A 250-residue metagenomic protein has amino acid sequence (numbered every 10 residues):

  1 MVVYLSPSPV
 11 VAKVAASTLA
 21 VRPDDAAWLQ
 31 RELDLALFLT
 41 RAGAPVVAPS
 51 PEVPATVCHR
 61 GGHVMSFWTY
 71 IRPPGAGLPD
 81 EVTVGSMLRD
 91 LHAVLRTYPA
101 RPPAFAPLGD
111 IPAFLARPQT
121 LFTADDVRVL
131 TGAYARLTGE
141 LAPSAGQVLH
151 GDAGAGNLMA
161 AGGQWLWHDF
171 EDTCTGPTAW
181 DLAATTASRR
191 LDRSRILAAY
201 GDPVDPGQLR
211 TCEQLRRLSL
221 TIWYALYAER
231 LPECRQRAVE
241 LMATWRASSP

Functional and structural regions predicted by a protein language model:
M1-S6, V10-K13, P49, A135-L182: Active-site acidic catalytic loop and adjacent metal/ATP-binding pocket of ATP-dependent phosphoryl transfer enzymes
Y4-S8, H59-V64, L215: A short, glycine/Asx- and small/polar-enriched loop/turn that sits immediately N-terminal to a beta-strand
V14-G61, L78-L91: A conserved alpha-helical element in kinase catalytic cores
A16, G109, A113-D125, W223-P250: ATP/Mg2+ or Mg2+-diphosphate-binding catalytic cores that bind nucleotide phosphates or diphosphates via glycine-rich
G61-P73: Conserved short submotifs of the Hanks-type protein kinase catalytic core that shape the nucleotide-binding pocket
I71-P103: Conserved kinase catalytic-core helix
D110, C212-I222: Hydrophobic alpha-helical segments that form the core of small-molecule binding pockets and/or dimer interfaces
A160-R210: Active-site Asp-x-Gly
